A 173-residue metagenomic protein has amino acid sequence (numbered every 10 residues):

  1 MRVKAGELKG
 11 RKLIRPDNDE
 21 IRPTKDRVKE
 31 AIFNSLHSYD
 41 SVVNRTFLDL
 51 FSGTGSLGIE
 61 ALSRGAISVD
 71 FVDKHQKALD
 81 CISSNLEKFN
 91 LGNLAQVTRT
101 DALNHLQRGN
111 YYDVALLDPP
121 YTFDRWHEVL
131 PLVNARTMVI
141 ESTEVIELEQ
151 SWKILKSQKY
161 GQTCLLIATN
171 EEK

Functional and structural regions predicted by a protein language model:
M1-K173: Class I S-adenosyl-L-methionine-dependent methyltransferase catalytic core
